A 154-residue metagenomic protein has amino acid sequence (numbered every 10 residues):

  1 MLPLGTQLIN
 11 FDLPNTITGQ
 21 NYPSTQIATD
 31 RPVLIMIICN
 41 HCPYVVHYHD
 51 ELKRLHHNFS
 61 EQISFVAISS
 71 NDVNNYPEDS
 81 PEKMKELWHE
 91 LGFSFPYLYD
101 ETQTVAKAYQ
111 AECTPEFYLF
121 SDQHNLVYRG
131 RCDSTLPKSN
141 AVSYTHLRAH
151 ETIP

Functional and structural regions predicted by a protein language model:
M1-D12: N-proximal helix/coil linker or "cap" segments that precede and/or mark the start of modular domains
D12-P32: A short beta-strand-turn-helix
I27-P43: Short active-site neighborhood of thiol/selenol oxidoreductases, capturing the structured segment around
H47-H89, V105: Structural microenvironment flanking redox-active thiols in thiol-disulfide oxidoreductases
K85-T114, V127: Short, internal strand/loop/helix patches that form the active-site neighborhood or redox-interaction surface
P115-R131: A short, hydrophobic beta-strand/beta-hairpin element that forms part of a small beta-sheet core
V127-Y144: Non-catalytic, surface beta->alpha helical segment in thiol-disulfide oxidoreductase systems
H146, H150-P154: Single conserved hydrophobic/aromatic residue that forms the stacking wall/gate of nucleotide- or nucleobase-binding
